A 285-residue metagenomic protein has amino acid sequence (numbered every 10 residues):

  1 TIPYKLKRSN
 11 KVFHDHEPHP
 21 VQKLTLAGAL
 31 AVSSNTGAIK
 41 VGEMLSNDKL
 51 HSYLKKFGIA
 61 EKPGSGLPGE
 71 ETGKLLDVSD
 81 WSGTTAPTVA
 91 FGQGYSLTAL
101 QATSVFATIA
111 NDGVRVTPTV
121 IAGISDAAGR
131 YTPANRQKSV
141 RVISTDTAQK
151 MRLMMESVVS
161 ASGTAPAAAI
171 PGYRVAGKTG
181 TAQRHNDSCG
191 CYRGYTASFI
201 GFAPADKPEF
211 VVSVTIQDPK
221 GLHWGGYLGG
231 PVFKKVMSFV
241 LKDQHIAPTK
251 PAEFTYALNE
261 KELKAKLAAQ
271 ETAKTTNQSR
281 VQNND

Functional and structural regions predicted by a protein language model:
T1-I216, K264-D285: Beta-lactam-recognizing serine transpeptidase/beta-lactamase-like catalytic domain environment
A90, K242-H245: Short, flexible coil/linker elements and helix-boundary hinge sites characteristic of intrinsically disordered
I143, Y192, G221-V232: Short alpha-helix boundary/capping segments
M155, A203, K234, T255-A257: Compositionally biased, low-structure terminal segments
G163, Q244-P248: Surface-exposed helix-capping loop/turn segments at secondary-structure junctions
D206, G230-D243: C-terminal, active-site-flanking charged/polar segments
A247-Q270: Short, highly charged C-terminal tails/helix-capping segments
